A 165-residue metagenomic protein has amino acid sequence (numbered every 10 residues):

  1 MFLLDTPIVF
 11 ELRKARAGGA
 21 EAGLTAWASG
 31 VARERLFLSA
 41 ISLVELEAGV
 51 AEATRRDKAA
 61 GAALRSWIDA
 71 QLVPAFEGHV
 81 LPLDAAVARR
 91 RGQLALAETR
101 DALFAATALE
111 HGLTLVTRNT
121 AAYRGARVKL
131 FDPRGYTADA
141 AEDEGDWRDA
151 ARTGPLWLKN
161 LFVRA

Functional and structural regions predicted by a protein language model:
M1-L38, A53-S66, R152-A165: Short, well-structured N-terminal submotif of metal-dependent ribonuclease cores
L3, F37-A40, P82, T117: Short aromatic/basic micro-patch
I8-E11, A48, R89, A122: Active-site micro-motifs of SAM-dependent methyltransferase domains
R13-R16, V50, A95, A126-R127 (+1 more regions): Short, flexible helix/strand-to-coil boundary loops that buttress conserved ligand/catalytic motifs in alpha/beta
A48-V50, P74-R118, D149-R152, W157-A165: Active-site neighborhoods of divalent-metal-dependent phosphate/nucleic-acid chemistry enzymes
A102-E142: Acidic, metal-binding active-site segment of PIN/NYN-like and related structure-specific nucleases
